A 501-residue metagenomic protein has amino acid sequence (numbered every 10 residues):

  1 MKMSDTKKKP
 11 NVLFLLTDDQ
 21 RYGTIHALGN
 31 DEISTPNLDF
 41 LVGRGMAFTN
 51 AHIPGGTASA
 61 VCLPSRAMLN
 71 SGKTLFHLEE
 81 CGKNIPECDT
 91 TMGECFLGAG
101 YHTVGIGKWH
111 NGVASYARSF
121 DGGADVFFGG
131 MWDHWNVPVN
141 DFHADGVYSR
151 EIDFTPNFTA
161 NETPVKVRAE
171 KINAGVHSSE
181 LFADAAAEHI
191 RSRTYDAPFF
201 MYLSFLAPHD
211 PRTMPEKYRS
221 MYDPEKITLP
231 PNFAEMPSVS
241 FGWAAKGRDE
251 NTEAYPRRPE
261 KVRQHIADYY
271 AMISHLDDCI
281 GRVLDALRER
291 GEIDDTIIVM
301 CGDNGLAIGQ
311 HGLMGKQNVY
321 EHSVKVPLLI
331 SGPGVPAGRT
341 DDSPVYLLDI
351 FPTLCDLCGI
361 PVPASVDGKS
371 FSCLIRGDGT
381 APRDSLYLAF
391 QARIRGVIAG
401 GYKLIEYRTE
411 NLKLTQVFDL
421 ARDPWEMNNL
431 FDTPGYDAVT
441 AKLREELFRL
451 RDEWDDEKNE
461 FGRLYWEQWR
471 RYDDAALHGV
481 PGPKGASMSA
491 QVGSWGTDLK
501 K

Functional and structural regions predicted by a protein language model:
M1-T415, P424-E445, R449-D452, N459 (+1 more regions): Formylglycine-dependent sulfatase
A421: Residues forming the ATP-binding cleft of Hanks-type serine/threonine protein kinase domains
